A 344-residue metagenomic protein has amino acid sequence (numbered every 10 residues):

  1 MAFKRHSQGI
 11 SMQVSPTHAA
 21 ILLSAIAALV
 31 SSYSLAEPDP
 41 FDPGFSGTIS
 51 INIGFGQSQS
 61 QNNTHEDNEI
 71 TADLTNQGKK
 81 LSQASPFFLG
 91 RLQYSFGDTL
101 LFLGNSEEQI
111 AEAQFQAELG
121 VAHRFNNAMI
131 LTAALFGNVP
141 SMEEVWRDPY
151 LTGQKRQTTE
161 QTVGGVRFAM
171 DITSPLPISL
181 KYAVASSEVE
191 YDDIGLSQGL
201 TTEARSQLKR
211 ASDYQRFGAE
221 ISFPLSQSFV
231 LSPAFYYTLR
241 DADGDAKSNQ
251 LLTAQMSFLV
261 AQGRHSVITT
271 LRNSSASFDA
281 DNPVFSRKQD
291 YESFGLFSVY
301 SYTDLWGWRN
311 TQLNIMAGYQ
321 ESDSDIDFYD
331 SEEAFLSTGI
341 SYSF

Functional and structural regions predicted by a protein language model:
A36-F45, G97-F102, R124-T132, M170-S179 (+3 more regions): Short loop/turn motifs that connect adjacent beta-strands in outer-membrane beta-barrel proteins
E37-D98: Outer-membrane beta-barrel initiation region
P43-F45, A84-F88, A113-A117, E160-V166 (+4 more regions): Residues that define the transmembrane beta-barrel architecture of outer-membrane proteins
I53-Q59, F96-D98, N105-A111, L135-S141 (+7 more regions): Transmembrane beta-strands of outer-membrane beta-barrel pores
I70, E118-A234: Outer-membrane pore/translocation modules
T75-G78, G104-S106, P149-Q157, V163-G165 (+6 more regions): Extracellular loop and loop/strand-boundary signature of outer-membrane beta-barrel proteins
P175-K181, R210-D281: Detector for outer-membrane/organellar transmembrane beta-barrel domains, recognizing the amphipathic beta-strand
Y300-Y302, S331-F344: Outer-membrane beta-barrel "beta-signal"
